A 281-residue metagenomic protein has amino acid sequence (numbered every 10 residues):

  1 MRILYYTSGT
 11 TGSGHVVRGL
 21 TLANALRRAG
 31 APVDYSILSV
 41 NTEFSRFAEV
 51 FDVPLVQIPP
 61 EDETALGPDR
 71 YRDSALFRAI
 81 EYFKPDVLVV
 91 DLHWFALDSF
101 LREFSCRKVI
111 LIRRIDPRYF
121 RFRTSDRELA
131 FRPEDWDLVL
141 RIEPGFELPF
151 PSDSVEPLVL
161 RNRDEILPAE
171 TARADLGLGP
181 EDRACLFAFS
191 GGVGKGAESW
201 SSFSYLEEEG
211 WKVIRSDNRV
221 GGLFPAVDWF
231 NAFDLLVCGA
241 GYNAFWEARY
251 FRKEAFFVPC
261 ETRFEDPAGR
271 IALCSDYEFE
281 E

Functional and structural regions predicted by a protein language model:
R2-T11, A25-A75: Conserved nucleotide-sugar phosphate-binding/catalytic loop shared by glycosyltransferases and other
T7-L20, G196: A short, glycine/small-residue-rich beta-strand->loop->alpha-helix junction that serves as a flexible
F77-F95: Short N-terminal targeting/anchoring amphipathic segment
Y82-K84, D135, N231-A232: Alpha-helix C-terminal capping/helix-to-coil transition sites in glycosyltransferase folds
I112-R113, P117-R183, F189-G191: A nucleotide-sugar donor-handling region in carbohydrate enzymes
T171-N218: Conserved catalytic-core segment of nucleotide-activated headgroup transferases in glycan assembly
I214-F251, E261: Donor nucleotide-activated moiety binding/catalytic core segment of transferases that use nucleotide-activated donors
A244-E281: Catalytic binding pocket for nucleotide-activated donors in carbohydrate/polymer assembly enzymes
